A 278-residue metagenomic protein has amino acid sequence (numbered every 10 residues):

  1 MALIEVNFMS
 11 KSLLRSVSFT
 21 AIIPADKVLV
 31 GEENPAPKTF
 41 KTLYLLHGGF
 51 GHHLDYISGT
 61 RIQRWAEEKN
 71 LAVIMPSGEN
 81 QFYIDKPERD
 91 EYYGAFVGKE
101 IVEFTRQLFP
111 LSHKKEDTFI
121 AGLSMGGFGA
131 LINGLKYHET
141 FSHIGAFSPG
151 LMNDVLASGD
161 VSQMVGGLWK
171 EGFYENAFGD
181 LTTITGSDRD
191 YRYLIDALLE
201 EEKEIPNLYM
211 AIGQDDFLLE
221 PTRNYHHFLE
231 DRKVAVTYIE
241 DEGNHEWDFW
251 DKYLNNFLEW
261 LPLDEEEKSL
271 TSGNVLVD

Functional and structural regions predicted by a protein language model:
M1-D278: Non-catalytic cap/lid and distal C-terminal segments of serine-dependent acyl enzymes
